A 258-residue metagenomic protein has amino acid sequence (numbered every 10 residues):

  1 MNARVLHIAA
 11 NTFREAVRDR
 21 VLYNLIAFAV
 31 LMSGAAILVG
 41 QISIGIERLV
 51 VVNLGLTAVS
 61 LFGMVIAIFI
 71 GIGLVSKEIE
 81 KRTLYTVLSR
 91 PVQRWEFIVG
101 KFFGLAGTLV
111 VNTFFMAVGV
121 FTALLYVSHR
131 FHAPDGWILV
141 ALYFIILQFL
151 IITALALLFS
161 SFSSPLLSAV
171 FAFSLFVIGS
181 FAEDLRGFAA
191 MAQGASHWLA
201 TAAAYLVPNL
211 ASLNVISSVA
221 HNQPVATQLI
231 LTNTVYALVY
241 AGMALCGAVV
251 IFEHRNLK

Functional and structural regions predicted by a protein language model:
M1-Y23: Aromatic- and glycine-rich beta-strand/loop motifs that create alpha-glucan
N2, A35, S43-G45, L167 (+1 more regions): Terminal transmembrane helical anchor/hairpin motif
A9, L74-A106: Helix-loop-helix units of permease transmembrane domains in multi-pass membrane transporters, especially ABC
E15, S76, V87-S89, A156 (+1 more regions): Helix-capping/transition residues at the boundaries of transmembrane alpha-helices and the short helical linkers
N24-A27, V170-A172: Transmembrane-embedded, aromatic-rich helix segments that form part of the hydrophobic channel/pocket engaging
V30-L74, I98-L167, E183, F188 (+2 more regions): Secretory targeting signals
H254-K258: Short cytosolic juxtamembrane segments of multi-pass membrane proteins
